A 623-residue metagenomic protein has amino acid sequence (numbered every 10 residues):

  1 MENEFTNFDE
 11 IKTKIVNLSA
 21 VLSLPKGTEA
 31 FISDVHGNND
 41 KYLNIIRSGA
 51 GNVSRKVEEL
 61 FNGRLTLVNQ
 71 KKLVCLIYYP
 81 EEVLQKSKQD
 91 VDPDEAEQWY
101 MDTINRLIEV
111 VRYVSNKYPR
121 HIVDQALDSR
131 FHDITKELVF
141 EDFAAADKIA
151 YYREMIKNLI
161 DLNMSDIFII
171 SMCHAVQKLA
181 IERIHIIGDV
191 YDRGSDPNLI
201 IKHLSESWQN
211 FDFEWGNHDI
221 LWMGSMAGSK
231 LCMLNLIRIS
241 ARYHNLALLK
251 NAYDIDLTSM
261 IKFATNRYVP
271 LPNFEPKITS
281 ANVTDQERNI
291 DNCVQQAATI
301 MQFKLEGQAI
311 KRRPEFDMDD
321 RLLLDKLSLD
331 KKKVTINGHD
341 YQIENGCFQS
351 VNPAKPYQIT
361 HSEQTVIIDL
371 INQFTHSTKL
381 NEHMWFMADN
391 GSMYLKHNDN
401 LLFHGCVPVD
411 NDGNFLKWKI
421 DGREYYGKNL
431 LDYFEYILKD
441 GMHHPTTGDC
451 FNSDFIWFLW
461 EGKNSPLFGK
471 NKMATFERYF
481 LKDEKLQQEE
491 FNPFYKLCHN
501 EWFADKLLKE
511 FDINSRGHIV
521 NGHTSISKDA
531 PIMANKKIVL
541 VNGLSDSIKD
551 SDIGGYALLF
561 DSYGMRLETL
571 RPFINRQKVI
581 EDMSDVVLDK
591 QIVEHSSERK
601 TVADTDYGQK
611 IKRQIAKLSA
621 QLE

Functional and structural regions predicted by a protein language model:
M1-E623: Feature recognizes metal-dependent phosphohydrolase scaffolds
